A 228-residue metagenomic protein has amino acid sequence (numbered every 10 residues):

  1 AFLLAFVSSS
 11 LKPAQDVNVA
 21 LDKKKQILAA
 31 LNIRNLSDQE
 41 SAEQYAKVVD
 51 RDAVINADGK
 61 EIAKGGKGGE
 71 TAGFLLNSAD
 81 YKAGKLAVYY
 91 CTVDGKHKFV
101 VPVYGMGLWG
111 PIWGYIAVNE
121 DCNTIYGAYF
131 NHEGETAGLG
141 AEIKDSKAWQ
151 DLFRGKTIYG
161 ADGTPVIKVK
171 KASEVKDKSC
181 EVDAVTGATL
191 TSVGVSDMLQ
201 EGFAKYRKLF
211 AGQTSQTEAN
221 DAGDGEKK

Functional and structural regions predicted by a protein language model:
A1-K228: Flexible, solvent-exposed loop/hinge segments and secondary-structure transition points
